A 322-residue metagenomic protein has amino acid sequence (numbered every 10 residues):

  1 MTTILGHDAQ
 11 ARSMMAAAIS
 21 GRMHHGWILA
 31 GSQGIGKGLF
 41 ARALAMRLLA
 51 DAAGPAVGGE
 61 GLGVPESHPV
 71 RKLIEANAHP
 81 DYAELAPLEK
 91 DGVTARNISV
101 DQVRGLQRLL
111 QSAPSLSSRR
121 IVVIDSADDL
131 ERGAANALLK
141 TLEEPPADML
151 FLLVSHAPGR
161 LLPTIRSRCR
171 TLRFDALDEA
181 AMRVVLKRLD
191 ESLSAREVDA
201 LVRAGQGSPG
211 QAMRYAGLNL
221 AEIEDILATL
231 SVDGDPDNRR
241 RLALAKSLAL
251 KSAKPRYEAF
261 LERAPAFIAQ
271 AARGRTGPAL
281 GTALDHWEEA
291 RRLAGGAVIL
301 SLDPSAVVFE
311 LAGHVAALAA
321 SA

Functional and structural regions predicted by a protein language model:
M1-R47, D51-L73, A147-M149, H156-P265 (+2 more regions): Charged, glycine-rich active-site and insertion segments that engage polyanionic ligands
R12-A18, N97-I121, D129, K140: Conserved alpha-helical scaffold flanking the Walker A/P-loop in AAA+ ATPase domains
A30, I124-D125: Residues at the beta-strand->loop junction immediately N-terminal to the Walker
E60-V93: AAA+/P-loop NTPase substrate/partner-engagement loops
Q111, N136-L150: Conserved catalytic/switch belt of AAA+ P-loop NTPases
S117-I121, P146-L152: Loop/turn-to-beta-strand initiation segments
S126-L130, L142, P158: Conserved Walker B
R132-G133, P163: Conserved D-loop-proximal element of ABC-family nucleotide-binding domains
